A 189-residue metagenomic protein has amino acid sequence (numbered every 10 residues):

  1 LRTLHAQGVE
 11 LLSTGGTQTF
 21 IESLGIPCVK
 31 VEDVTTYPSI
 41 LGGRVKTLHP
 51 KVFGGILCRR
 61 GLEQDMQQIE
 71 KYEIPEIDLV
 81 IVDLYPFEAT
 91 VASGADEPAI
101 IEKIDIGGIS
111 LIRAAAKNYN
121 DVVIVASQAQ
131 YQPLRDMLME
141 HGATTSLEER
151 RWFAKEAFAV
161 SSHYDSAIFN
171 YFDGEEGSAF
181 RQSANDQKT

Functional and structural regions predicted by a protein language model:
L1-K30, R113-A114, N120: N-terminal phosphate-binding or glycine-rich loops at protein starts, especially the Walker A/P-loop of NTPases
A6-V9, L24-P27, H49-F53, I74-V82 (+7 more regions): Short coil/turn connectors at secondary-structure junctions
E10, T14, H49, L62 (+5 more regions): Generic structural signal for well-ordered, non-membrane alpha-helical segments in soluble metabolic enzymes
G16-F87: Glycine-rich nucleotide/cofactor/substrate-binding loop typically near the N-terminus or early in the first domain
E22-I26, D33, I40-G43, Q68 (+5 more regions): Short acidic, glycine/serine/threonine-rich loops at helix termini
L79-E102, I106-E148: A short, charged helix-loop
A129, P133-T189: Active-site loops and adjacent core secondary-structure elements that bind or stabilize anionic groups
